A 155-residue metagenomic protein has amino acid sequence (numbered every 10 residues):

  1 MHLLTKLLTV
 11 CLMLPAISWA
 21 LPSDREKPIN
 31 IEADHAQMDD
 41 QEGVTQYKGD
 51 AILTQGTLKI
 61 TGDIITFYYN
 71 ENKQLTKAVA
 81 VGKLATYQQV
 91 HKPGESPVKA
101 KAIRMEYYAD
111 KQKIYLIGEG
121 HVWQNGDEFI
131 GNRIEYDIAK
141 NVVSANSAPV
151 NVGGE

Functional and structural regions predicted by a protein language model:
M1-E155: Mature-chain termini and adjacent capping regions
